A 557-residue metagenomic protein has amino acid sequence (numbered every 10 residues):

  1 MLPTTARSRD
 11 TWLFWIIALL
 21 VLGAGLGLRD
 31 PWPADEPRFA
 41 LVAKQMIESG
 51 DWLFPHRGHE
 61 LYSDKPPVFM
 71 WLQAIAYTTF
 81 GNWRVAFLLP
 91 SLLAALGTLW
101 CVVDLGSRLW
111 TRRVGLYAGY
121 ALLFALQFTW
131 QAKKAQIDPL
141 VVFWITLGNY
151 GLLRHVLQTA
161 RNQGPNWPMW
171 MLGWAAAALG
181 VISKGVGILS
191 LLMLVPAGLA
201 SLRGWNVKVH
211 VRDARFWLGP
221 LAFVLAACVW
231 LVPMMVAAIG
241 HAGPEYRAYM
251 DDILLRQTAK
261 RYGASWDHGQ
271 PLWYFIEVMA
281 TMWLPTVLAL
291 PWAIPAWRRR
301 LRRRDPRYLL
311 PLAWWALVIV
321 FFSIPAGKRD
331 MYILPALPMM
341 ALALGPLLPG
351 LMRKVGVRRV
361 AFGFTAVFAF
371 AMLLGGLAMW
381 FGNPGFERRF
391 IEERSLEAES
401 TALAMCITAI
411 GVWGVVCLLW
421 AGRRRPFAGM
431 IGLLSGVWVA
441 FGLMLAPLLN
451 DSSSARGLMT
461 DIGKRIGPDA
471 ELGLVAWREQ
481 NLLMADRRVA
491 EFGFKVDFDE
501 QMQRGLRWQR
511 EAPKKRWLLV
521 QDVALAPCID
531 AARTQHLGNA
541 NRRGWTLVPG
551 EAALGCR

Functional and structural regions predicted by a protein language model:
L2-S8, W167, M171, A175 (+1 more regions): Membrane-embedded architecture of ER/inner-membrane glycosylation machinery
S8-W15, V102-F124, Q163: Transmembrane-helix signature of polytopic, membrane-embedded enzymes that assemble or transfer cell-envelope glycans
L20-G23, R38-L61, V68, I75: Extracytosolic helix-loop segments that constitute the early lumenal/periplasmic catalytic or substrate-binding loops
V42-K44, A175-A176, S183, I188-D330 (+4 more regions): Transmembrane-lumen/periplasm boundary regions of multi-pass, lipid-linked membrane glycan transferases
L88-S91, W130-V141: Short acidic/glycine- and proline-prone juxtamembrane loop motifs at membrane-interface regions of multi-pass membrane
L89-L109, L147: Transmembrane-helix motifs of polytopic, lipid-linked glycan transferases
C101, L140-R161, M340-A343: Specific aromatic-rich, kink-prone transmembrane helix
R108-L109, G148-L172, L348: Membrane-interface transmembrane helices that cradle and orient dolichyl/undecaprenyl
